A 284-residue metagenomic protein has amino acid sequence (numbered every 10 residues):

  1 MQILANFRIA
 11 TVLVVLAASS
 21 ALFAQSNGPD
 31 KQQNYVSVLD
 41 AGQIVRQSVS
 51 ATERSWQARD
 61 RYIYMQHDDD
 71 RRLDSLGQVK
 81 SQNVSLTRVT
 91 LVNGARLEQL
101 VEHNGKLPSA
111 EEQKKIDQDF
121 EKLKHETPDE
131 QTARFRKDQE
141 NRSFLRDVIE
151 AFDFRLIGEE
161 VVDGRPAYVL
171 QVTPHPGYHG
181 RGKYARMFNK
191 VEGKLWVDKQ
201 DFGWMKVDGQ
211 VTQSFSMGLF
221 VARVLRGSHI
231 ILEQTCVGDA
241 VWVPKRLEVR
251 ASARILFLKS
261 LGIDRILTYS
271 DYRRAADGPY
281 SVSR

Functional and structural regions predicted by a protein language model:
M1-V12: Bacterial N-terminal signal peptides that target proteins for export
A10-A21: Bacterial N-terminal signal peptides
Q25-E192, K199-M205, Q210-S228, E233-P244 (+1 more regions): Structured extracytoplasmic
